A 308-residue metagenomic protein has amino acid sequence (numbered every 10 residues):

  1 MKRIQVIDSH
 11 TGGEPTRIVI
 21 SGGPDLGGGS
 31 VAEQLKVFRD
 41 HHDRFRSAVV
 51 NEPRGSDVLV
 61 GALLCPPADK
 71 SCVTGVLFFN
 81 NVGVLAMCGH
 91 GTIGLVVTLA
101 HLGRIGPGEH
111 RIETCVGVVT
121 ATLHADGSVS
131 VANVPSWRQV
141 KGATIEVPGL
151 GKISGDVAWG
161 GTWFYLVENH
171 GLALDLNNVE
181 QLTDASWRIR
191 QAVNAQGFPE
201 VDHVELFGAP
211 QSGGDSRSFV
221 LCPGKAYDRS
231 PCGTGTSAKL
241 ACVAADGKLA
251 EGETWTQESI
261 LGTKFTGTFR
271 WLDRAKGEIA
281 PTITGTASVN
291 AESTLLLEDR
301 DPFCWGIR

Functional and structural regions predicted by a protein language model:
M1-D156, V167-R308: A glycine-rich beta-to-alpha transition motif near the start of alpha/beta enzyme domains, typified by
G161: Glycine-rich ThDP/TPP pyrophosphate-binding loop and its adjacent helix/strand module within ThDP-dependent enzymes
